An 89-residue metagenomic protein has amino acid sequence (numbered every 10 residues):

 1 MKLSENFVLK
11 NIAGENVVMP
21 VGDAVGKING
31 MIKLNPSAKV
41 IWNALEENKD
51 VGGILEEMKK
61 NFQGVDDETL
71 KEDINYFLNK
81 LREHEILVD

Functional and structural regions predicted by a protein language model:
M1-E46: Acidic, low-complexity/disordered tracts enriched in E/D and polar residues
G30-D89: Long, charge-rich, low-complexity alpha-helical segments
